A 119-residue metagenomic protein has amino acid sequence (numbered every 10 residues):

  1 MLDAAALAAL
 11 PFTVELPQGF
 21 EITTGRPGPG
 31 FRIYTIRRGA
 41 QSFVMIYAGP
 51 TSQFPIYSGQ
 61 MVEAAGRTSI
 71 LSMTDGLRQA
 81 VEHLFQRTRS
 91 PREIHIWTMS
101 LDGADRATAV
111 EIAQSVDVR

Functional and structural regions predicted by a protein language model:
M1-L7, Y34-R37, Q60-A64, L71-T74: Short acidic-hydrophobic surface loop/beta-edge motif
D3-P55, A80: Secretory pathway targeting signatures of secreted, lumenal, and periplasmic proteins
G49-Q114: Signature of long, low-cysteine stretches enriched in small and polar/charged residues
V118-R119: Short, solvent-exposed mixed-charge patches
